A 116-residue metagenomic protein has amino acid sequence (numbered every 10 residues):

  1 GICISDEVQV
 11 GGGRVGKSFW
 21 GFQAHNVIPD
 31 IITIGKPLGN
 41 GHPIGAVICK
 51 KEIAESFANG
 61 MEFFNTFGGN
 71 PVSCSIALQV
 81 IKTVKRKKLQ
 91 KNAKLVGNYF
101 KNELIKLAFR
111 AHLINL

Functional and structural regions predicted by a protein language model:
G1-L116: Conserved N-terminal phosphate-binding loop of PLP-dependent enzymes in the Aspartate aminotransferase
